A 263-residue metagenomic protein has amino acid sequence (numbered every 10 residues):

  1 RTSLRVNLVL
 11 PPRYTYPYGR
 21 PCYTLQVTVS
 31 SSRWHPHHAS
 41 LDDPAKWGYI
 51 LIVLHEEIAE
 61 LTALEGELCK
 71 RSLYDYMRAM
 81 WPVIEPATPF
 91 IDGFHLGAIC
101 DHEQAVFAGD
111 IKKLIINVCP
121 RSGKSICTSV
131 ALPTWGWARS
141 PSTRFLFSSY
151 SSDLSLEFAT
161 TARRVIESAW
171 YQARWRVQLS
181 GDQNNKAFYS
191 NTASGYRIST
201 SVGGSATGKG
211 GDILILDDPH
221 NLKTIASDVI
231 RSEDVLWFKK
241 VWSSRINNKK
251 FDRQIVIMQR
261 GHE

Functional and structural regions predicted by a protein language model:
V6, T15, Y23, V27 (+2 more regions): N-terminal accessory segments
K112-I116, F145, D252-Q254: Generic beta-sheet signal
N117-C119, K124-Y171: Conserved P-loop
S148-G203: Conserved nucleotide-state-sensing and coupling region of NTP-binding domains
S152-D153, H220-N221, R260-E263: Conserved nucleotide-binding/hydrolysis micro-motifs of P-loop NTPases
A187-F238: Conserved RecA-like ASCE ATPase "motif II neighborhood" in helicase/translocase motors
G211-D212, F251-I255: Loop/turn-to-beta-strand initiation segments
D234-F251: Substrate-engagement module of ASCE P-loop NTPases
